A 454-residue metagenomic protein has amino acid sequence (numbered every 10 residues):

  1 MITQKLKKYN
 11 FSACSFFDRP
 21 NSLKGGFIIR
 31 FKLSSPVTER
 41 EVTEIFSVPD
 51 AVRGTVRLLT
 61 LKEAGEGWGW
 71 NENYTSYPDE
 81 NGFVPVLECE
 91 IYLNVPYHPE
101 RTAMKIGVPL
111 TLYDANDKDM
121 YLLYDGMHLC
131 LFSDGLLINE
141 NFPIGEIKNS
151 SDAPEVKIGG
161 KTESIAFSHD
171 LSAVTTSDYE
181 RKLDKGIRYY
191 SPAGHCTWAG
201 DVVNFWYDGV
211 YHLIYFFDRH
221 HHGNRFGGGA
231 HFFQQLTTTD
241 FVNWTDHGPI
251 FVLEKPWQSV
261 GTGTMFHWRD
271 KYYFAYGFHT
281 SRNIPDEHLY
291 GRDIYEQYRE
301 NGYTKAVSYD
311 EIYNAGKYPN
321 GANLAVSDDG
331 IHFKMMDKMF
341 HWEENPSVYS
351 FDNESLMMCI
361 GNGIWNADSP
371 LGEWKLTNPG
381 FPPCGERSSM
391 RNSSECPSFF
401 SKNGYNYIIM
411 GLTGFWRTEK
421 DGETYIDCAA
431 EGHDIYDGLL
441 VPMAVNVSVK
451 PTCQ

Functional and structural regions predicted by a protein language model:
M1-N10: Short carbohydrate-recognition loop motifs
N10-F16, S22, G26-F27, E39 (+4 more regions): Carbohydrate-active catalytic/glycan-binding domains of CAZyme proteins, especially the secreted or lumenal ectodomains
R30-K32: Short edge beta-strand/loop segments characteristic of extracellular beta-sandwich folds
S35: Residues on the solvent-exposed faces and adjacent turns of beta-rich solenoids used to engage binding targets
